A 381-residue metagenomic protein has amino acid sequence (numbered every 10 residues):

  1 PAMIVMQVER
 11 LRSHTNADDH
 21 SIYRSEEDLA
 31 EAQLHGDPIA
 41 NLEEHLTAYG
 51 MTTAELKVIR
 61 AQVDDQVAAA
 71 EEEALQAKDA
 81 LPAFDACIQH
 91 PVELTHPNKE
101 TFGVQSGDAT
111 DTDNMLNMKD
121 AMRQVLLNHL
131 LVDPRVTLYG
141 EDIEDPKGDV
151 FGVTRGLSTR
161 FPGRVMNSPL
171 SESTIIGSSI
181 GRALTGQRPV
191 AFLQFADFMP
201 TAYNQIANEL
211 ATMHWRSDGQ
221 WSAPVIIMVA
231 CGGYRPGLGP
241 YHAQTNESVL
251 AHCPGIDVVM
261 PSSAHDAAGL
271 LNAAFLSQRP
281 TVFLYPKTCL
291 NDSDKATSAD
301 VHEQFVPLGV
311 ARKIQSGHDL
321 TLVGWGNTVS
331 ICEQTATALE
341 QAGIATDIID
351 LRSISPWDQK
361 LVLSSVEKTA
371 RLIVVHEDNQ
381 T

Functional and structural regions predicted by a protein language model:
P1-Q76, A251-A370, V375: Glycine-rich ThDP/TPP pyrophosphate-binding loop and its adjacent helix/strand module within ThDP-dependent enzymes
M6-Q7, L11-F161: Conserved acidic/glycine
R10-T15, L81-P82, D145-G148, I175 (+6 more regions): Flexible loop/turn segments at secondary-structure boundaries
C87-C289: Thiamine diphosphate
D142, F195, G324, E377-N379: Structured beta->alpha junctions
G219, V225, V375-T381: Shared catalytic-loop signature of beta/alpha-barrel
